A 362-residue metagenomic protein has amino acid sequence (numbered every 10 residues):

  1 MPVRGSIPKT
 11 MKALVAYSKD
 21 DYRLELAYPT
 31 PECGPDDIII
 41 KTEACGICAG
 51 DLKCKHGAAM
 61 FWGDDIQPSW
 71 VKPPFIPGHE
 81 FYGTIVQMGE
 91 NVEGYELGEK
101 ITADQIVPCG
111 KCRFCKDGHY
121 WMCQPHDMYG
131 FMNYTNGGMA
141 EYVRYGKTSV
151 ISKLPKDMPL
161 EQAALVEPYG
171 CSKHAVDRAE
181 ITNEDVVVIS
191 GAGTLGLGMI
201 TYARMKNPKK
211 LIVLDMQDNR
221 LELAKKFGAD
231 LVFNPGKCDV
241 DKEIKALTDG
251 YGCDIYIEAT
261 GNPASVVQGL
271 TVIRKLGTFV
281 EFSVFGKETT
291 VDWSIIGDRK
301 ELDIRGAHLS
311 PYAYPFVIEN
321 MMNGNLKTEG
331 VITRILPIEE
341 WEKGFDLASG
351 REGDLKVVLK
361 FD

Functional and structural regions predicted by a protein language model:
P31-C45, M60-R113, P155-D157: Glycine-rich beta-strand-centered segment in the early N-terminal region that forms part of a ligand/cofactor-binding
A44, D104, I257-A259, F361: Short, well-ordered coil/turn residues at beta-beta hairpins and beta-strand->alpha-helix junctions within
Q67-P74, H79, C109-S190: NAD(P)H dinucleotide-binding glycine-rich loop of Rossmann-like/cofactor-binding domains, especially the beta1-alpha1
E141, K156-C238, K242: Mid-domain Rossmann-like dinucleotide-binding core that forms the NAD(H)/NADP(H) cofactor-binding site
A179-T182, K206, E222, K226-D303 (+1 more regions): Glycine-rich cofactor phosphate-binding loops and adjacent beta1-alpha1 units of small-molecule cofactor enzyme domains
D215, S283, H308: Conserved acidic E/D residue at the C-terminus of a beta-strand in Rossmann-like folds
D241-A246, G286-R334, E342-K343, S349-D354: C-terminal substrate-binding/catalytic core of Rossmann-like NAD(P)-dependent dehydrogenases/reductases
